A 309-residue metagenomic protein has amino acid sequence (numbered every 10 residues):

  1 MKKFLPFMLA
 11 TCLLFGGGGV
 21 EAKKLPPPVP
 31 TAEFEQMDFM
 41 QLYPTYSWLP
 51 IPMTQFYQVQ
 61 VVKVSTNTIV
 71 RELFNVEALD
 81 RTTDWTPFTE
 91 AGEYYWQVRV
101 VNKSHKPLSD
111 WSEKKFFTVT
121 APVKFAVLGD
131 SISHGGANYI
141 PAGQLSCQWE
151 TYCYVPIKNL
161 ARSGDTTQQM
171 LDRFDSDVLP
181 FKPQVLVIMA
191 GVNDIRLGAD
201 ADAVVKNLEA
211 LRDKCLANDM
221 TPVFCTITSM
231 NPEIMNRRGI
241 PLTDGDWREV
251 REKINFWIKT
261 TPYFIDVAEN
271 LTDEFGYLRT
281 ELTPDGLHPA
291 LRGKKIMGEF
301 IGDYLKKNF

Functional and structural regions predicted by a protein language model:
L42-M53: Conserved aromatic anchor
Y57-V59: Short beta-strand elements bearing conserved aromatic residues within extracellular beta-rich modules
L73-D80: Short beta-strand segments within Ig-like beta-sandwich modules, predominantly Fibronectin type-III
R81-F88: Exposed aromatic-hydrophobic patches
F88-S104: Beta-strand-rich modules
W96, M170, P262-Y263, R279-F309: Histidine-centered active-site loop/cap adjacent to the catalytic His in serine esterases/O-acetyl transfer systems
K103-S163, Q168, R173-K182: Serine-esterase "nucleophile elbow" of acetyl-processing enzymes
P232-A268: Substrate-gating cap/lid alpha-helix
